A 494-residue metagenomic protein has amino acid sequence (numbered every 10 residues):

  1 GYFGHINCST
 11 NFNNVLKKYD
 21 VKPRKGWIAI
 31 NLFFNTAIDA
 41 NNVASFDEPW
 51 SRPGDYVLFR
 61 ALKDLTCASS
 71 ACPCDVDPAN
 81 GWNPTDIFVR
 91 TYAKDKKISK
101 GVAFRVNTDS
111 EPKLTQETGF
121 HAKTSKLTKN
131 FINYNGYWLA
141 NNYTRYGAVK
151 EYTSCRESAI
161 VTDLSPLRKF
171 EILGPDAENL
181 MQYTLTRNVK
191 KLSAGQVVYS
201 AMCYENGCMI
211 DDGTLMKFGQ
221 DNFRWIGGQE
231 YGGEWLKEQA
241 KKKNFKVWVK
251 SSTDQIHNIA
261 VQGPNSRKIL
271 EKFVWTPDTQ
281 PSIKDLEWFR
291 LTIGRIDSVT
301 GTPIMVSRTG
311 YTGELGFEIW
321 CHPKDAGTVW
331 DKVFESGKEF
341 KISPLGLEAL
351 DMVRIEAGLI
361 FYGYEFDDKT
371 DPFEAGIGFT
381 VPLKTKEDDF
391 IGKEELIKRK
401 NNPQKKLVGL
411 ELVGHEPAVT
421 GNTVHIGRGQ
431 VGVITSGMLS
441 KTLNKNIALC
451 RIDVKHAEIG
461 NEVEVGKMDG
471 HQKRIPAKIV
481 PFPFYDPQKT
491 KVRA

Functional and structural regions predicted by a protein language model:
G1-N80, I87-R90, K100: Short, surface-exposed patches at the edges or C-terminal ends of soluble domains, predominantly
T10, G26, E48, L114-G119 (+2 more regions): Serine-centered coil/turn micro-motif
K25-N35, V197, D285-I293, D351: Short linear loop/turn motifs
Y56-L58, G195-S200, Q404-K406, I459-N461: Short, hydrophobic/aromatic-rich segments at coil-to-beta transitions
A79, T85-F131, G136-Y143, M216-A494: Conserved, structured C-terminal
Y137-I160: Active-site-flanking structural segment that lines cofactor/substrate pockets
Y152-C155, L164-S165, T253-D254, P303-I304: Short hydrophobic "helix-edge" motifs at membrane interfaces and signal-peptide entry regions
S154-N222, I226-K242: Extended, compositionally biased flexible segments
